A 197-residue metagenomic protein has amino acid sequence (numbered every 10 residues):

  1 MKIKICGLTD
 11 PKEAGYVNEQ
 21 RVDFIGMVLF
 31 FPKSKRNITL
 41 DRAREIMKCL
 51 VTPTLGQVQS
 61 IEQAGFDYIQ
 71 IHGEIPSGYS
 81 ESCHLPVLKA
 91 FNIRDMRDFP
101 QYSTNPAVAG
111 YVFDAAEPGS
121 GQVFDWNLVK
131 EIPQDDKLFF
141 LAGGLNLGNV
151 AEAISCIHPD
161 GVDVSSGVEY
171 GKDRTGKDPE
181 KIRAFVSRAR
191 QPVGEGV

Functional and structural regions predicted by a protein language model:
M1-V197: Conserved N-terminal beta1-alpha1 strand-loop-helix module at the mouth
